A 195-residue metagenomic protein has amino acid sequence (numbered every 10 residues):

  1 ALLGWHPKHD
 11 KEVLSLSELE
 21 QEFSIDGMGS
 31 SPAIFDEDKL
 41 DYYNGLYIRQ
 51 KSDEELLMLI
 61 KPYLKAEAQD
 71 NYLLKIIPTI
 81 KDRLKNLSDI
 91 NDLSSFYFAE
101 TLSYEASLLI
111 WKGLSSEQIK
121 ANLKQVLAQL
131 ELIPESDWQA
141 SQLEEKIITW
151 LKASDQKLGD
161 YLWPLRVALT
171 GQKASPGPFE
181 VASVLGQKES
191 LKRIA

Functional and structural regions predicted by a protein language model:
A1-Y104, T170-A195: Catalytic adenosine-cofactor/nucleotide-binding cores of aminoacyl-tRNA synthetases and other
S17-F23, L59-Y63, A106-L108, D137-D155: Short amphipathic alpha-helical segments and their helix-coil junctions
Q21, Q50, Q69, Q118 (+6 more regions): Residue-identity detector for glutamine
G29-A33, Y47-E54, S116-I119, P134-W138 (+2 more regions): A short, ordered amphipathic alpha-helix with a cationic face
K75-S141: Aromatic-anchored, charged helix-turn/loop surface patch used as a conserved interaction hotspot
P134, W138-A195: Charged substrate- and nucleic-acid-binding regions of tRNA-handling and nucleotidyl-transfer enzymes, centered on
